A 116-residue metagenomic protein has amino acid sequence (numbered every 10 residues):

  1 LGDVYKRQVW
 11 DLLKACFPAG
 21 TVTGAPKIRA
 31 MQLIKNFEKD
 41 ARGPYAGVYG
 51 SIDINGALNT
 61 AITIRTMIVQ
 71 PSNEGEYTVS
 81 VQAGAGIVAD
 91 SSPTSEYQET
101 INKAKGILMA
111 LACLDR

Functional and structural regions predicted by a protein language model:
L1-Y5: Short, small-residue-biased leader/transition segments that mark boundaries at the very start of proteins
K6-R116: Conserved hydrophobic core element of enzyme catalytic domains
